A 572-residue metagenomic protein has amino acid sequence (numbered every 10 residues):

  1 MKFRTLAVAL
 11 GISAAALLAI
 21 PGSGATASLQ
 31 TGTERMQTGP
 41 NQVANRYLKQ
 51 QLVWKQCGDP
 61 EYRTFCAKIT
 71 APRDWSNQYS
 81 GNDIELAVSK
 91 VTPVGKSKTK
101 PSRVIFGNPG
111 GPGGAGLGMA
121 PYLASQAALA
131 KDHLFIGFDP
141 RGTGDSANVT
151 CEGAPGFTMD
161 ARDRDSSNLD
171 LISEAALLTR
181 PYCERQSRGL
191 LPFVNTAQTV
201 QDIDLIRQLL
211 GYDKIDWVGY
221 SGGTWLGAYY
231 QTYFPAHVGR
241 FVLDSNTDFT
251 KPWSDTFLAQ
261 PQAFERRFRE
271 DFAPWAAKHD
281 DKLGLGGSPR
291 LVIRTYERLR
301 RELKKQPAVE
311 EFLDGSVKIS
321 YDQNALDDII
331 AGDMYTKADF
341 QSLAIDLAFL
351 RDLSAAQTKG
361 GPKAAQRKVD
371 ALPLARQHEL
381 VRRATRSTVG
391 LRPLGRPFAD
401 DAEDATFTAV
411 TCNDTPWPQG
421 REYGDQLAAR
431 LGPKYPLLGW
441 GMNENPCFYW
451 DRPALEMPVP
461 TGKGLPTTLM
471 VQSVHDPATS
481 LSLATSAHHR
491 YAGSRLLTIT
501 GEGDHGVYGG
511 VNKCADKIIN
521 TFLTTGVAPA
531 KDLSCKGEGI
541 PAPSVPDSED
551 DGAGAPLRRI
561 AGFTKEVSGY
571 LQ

Functional and structural regions predicted by a protein language model:
F3-G11, I20-N168, V218, R290-R294 (+3 more regions): Catalytic-loop region of hydrolases
T26, R294-L465, P541, A555-Q572: Alpha/beta-hydrolase fold active-site neighborhood
C151-A161, Y229-T295, I330-G332, Q341 (+3 more regions): A catalytic-pocket lid/entrance helix-loop region that shapes and gates access to the active site across common
Y182-G189, V200-K214: Conserved acidic catalytic loop of the alpha/beta-hydrolase fold
Y212-G222: Alpha/beta-hydrolase fold nucleophile elbow
G464, L469-Q472: Short beta-strand/loop motif that positions the catalytic acidic residue of the alpha/beta-hydrolase fold
P477-S482: Conserved alpha/beta-hydrolase "acid-adjacent" motif
T500-V507: Histidine-bearing beta->alpha loop at or near hydrolase active sites
